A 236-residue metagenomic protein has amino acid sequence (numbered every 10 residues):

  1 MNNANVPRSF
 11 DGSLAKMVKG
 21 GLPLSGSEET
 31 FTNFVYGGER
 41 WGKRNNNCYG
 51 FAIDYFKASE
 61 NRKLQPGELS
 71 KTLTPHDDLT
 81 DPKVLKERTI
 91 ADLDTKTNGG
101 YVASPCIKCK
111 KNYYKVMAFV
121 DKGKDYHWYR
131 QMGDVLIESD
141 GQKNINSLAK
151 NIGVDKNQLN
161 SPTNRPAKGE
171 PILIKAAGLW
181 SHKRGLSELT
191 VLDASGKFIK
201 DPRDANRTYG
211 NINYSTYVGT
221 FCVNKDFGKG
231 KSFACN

Functional and structural regions predicted by a protein language model:
M1, N47-Y49, I53, K110 (+2 more regions): Sequence contexts marking disulfide-bonded cysteines in secreted/extracellular proteins
M1, V6, F10, L14-V18 (+5 more regions): Extended hydrophobic/Leu-rich segments
N2-G99: Cysteine-nucleophile protease catalytic domains, especially the papain-like/related folds used in DUB/UBL proteases
A4-N5, S13, Y129, S195 (+1 more regions): Intrinsic disorder/low-complexity detector
E29, G37-G50, S104, K110-F119 (+1 more regions): Ubiquitin-like/PB1-type beta-grasp interaction modules and other compact soluble beta-rich domains
N45, A103-C106, G219, S232: Mature extracytoplasmic/luminal segments of secretory-pathway proteins
D77-L148, V154-S181, G185: ...with weaker cross-activation on analogous glycine-rich loops/strands in unrelated enzymes
G141-N236: Active-site or metal-binding loop neighborhoods of secreted/extracellular toxin and effector enzymes
